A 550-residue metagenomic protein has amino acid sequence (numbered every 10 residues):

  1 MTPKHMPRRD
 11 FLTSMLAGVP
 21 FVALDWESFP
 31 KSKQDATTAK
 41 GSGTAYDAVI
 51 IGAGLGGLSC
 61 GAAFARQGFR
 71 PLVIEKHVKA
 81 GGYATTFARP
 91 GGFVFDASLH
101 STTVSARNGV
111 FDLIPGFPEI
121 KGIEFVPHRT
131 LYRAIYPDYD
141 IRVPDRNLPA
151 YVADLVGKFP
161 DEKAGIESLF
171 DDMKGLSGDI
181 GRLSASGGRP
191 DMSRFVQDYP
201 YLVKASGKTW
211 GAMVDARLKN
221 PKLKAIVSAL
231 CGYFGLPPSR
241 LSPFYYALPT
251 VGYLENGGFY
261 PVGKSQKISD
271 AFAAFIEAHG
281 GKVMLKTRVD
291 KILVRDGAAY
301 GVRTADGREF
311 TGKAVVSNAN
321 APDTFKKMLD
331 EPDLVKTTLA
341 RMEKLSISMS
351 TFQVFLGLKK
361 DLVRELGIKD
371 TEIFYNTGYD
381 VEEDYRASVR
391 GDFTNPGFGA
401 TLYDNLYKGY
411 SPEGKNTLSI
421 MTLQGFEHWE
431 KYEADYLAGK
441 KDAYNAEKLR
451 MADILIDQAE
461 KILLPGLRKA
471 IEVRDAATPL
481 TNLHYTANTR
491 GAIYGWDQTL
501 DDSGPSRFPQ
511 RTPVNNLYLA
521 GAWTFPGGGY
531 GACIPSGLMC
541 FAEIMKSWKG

Functional and structural regions predicted by a protein language model:
T2-P30: N-terminal export signals
G41-G175, Q498: N-terminal glycine-rich phosphate/pyrophosphate-binding loop and immediately adjacent elements
P137-L241: Rossmann-like flavin
N220, K224-F234, G397-T401, K461-P526: A glycine-rich dinucleotide-binding beta-alpha-beta segment and adjacent secondary-structure elements that constitute
T250-D296: Helical element adjacent to the flavin cofactor pocket in flavoenzyme catalytic cores
Y260, D290-P412: Mid-domain catalytic core of redox enzymes that form a hydrophobic substrate pocket/lid adjacent to a catalytic redox
D361-A476: C-terminal segments that line or cap access tunnels to active or ligand-binding sites in enzymes and enzyme-associated
T524-I544: A conserved FAD-binding loop/helix module that cradles the flavin
